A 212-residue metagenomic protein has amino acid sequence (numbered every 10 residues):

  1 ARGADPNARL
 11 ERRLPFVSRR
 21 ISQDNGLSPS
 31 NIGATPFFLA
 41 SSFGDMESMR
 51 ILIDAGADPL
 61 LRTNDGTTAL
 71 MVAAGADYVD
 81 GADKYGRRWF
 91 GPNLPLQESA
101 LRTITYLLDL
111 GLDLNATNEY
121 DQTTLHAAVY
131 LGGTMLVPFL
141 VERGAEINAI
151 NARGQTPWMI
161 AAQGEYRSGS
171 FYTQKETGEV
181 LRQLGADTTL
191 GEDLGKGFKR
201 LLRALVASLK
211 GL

Functional and structural regions predicted by a protein language model:
A1-D5, R50-D58, T105-D113, P138-E146 (+1 more regions): Ankyrin repeat domain, specifically the short helix-to-loop turn at the C-terminus of the second helix of each repeat
P6, R13, P59, A76-D80 (+5 more regions): Alpha-solenoid repeat scaffolds
S18-I32, L39-D45, V72-A100, A127-T134 (+1 more regions): Ankyrin repeat A-helix N-terminal signature
I147-N148, R153-Q155, M159: C-terminal structured "cap/appendage" subdomains that terminate the fold
S168, Y172-L212: Terminal, low-structured helical/coil segments at or just beyond the last alpha-helical repeat
